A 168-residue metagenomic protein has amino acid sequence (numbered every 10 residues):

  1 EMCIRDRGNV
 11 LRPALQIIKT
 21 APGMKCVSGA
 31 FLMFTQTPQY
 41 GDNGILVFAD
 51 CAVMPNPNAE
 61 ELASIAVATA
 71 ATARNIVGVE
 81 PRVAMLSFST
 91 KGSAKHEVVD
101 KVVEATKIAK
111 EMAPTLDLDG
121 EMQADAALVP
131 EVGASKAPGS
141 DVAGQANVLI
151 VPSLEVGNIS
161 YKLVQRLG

Functional and structural regions predicted by a protein language model:
M2-I4: Short, small-residue-biased leader/transition segments that mark boundaries at the very start of proteins
D6-R7, G23, V27-G29, G41-I45 (+3 more regions): Short coil/turn connectors at secondary-structure junctions
N9-Q16, G44, A59-E61, A94-V99 (+2 more regions): Short acidic, glycine/serine/threonine-rich loops at helix termini
I17-F34, V67-T72, V98-G120, G168: Gly/Ser/Thr-rich active-site loops/lids in small-molecule metabolic enzymes that frequently grip phosphoryl groups
L32-E60: A structural-propensity feature for long, helix-poor, extended segments
C51, A84-V148: Active-site rim loops that border cofactor/substrate pockets in soluble metabolic enzymes
M54-I76: Short acidic/Ser/Thr-enriched loop-to-helix initiation segments
S140-V142, V156, S160-G168: Internal helix-turn-beta structural module
